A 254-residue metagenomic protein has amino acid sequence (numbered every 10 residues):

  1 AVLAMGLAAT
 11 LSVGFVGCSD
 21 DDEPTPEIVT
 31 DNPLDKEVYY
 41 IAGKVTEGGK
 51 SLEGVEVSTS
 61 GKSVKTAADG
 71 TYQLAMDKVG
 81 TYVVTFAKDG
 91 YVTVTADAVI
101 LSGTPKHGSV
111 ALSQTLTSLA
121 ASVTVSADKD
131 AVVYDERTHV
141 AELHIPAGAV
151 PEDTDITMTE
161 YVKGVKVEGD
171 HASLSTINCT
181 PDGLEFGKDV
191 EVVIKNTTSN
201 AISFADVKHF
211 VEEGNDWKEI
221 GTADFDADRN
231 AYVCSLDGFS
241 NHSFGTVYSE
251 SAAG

Functional and structural regions predicted by a protein language model:
V13-G17: C-terminal motif of bacterial Sec signal peptides marking the signal peptidase cleavage site
E23-V29, I41, D69, D89 (+5 more regions): Proteolytic cleavage junctions
T30-E56: Structural motif
V55-T59, V84, V192, V207-H209: Hydrophobic beta-strand segments
E56, S60-L74: Short, acidic Ser/Thr/Gly-rich low-complexity loop/linker segments typical of extracellular and cell-surface proteins
L74-K78, S235-L236: Short, flexible loop/turn segments at beta-strand junctions in immunoglobulin-like and fibronectin type III
T81, T85-I100: A short, solvent-exposed loop/turn motif at the edges and junctions of modular extracellular/periplasmic domains
A98-K106, S113-T117: Short beta-strand edge segments in extracellular beta-sheet folds
